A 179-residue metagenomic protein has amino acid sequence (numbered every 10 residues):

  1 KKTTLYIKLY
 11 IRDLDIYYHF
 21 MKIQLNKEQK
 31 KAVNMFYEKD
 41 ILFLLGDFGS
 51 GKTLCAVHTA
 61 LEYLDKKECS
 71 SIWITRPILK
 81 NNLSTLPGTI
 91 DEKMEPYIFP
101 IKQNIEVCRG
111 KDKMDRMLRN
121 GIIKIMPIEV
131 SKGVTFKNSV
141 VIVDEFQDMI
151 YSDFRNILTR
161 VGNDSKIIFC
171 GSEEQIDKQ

Functional and structural regions predicted by a protein language model:
T4-Y18: Short, positively charged and aromatic/hydrophobic N-terminal segments
K22-E38: N-terminal pre-P-loop "Q-motif" helix
I23-L25, C108-E129: P-loop NTPase nucleotide-binding/switch module
N26, K30, T53-V57, D91-K102 (+3 more regions): Amphipathic alpha-helical transducer elements in NTP-driven molecular machines
F43-D47, L54-M117, K178-Q179: Conserved P-loop
G121-I142, Q147-N156: Conserved RecA-like ASCE ATPase "motif II neighborhood" in helicase/translocase motors
R155-N163: Conserved catalytic/switch belt of AAA+ P-loop NTPases
K166-S172: Structural recognition of the conserved hydrophobic beta-strand(s) that form the central parallel beta-sheet of P-loop
